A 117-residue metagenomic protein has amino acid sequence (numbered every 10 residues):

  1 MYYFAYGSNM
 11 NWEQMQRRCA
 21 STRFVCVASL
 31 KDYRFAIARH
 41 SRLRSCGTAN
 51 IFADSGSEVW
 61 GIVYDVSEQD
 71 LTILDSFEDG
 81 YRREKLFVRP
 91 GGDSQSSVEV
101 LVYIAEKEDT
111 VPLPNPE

Functional and structural regions predicted by a protein language model:
M1-E117: Glycine-aromatic micro-motifs
